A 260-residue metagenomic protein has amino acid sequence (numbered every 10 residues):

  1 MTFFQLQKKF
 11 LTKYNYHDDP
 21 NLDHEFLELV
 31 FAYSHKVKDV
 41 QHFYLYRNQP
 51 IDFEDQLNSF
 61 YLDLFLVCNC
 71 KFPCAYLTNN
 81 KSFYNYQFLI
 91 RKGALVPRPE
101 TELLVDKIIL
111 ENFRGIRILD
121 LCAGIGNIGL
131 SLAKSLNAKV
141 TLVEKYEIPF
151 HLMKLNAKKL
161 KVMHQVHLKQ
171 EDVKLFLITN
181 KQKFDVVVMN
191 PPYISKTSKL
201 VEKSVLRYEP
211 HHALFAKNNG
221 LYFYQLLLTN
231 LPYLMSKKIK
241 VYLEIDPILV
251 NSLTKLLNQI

Functional and structural regions predicted by a protein language model:
M1-Y44: Non-catalytic accessory regions of SAM-dependent methyltransferases
F26-V30, Y61, C74, I125 (+5 more regions): A general structural signal for well-ordered alpha-helical segments in protein cores
L29, K71, T101, I128 (+3 more regions): Residue-level signal for inorganic ion chemistry
F31-L110: Conserved AdoMet
L89, N218-I260: Conserved Class I SAM-dependent methyltransferase catalytic core
E102-K199: Conserved SAM/SAH cofactor-binding pocket of Class I
I108, L132, V205, L227-L231: Class I S-adenosylmethionine-dependent transferase superfamily signal
P192-F223: Mobile active-site "lid"/loop adjacent to the S-adenosyl-L-methionine
